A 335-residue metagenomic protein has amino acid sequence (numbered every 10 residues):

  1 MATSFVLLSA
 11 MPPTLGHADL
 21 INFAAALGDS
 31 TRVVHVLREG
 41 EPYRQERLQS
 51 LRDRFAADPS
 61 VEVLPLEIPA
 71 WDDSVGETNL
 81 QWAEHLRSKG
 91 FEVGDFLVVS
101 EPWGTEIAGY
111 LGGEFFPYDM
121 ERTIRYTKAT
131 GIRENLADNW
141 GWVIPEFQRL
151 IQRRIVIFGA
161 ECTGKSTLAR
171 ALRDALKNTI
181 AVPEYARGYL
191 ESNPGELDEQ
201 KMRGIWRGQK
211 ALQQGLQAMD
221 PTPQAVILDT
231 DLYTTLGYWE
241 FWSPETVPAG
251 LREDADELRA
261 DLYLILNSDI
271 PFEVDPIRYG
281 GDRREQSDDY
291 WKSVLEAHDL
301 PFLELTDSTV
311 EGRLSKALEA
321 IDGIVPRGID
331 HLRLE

Functional and structural regions predicted by a protein language model:
M1-R153: Nucleotidyltransferase catalytic core that binds NTPs
I157: Hydrophobic anchor at the beta1->P-loop junction of P-loop NTPases
E161: The conserved Walker
K165: Conserved lysine of the Walker
L168: Hydrophobic positions on the alpha1 helix immediately C-terminal to the Walker A/P-loop
R173-G215, A317: Conserved substrate/cofactor phosphate-moiety recognition/catalytic segment in nucleotide-dependent phosphotransferases
G195-T246: Conserved nucleotide-sensing/catalytic segment adjacent to the nucleotide-binding pocket in NTP-handling enzymes
S243-L314, V325-L334: A glycine- and Lys/Arg-enriched "phosphate-lid" helix/loop adjacent to the NTP-binding pocket of small-molecule kinases
